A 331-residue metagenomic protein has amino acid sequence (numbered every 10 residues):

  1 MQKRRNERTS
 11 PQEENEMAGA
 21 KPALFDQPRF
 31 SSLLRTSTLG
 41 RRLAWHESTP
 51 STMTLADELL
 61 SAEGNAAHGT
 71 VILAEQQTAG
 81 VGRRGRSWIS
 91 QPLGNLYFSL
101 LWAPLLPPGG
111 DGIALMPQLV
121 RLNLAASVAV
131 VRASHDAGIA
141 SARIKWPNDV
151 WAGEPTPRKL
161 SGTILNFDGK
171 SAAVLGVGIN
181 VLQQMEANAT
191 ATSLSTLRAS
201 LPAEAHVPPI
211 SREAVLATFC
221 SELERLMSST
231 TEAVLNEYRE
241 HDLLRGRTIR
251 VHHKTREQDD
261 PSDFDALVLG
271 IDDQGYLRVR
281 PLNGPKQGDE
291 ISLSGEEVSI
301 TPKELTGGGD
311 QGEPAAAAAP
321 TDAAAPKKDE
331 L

Functional and structural regions predicted by a protein language model:
Q2-D136, A203-H206, T306-A315, P320-L331: N-terminal lobe of the biotin/lipoate ligase/transferase fold
A126-K170, V177-G178: Acidic (Asp/Glu) carboxylate-rich active-site/surface patches
K170-A205: Short, acidic (Asp/Glu-rich) active-site segment that either coordinates a divalent metal cofactor
A199-F264, E304-E313, P326-E330: Conserved, helical-rich catalytic subdomain that frames metal- and/or nucleotide-binding sites in enzyme alpha/beta
Y276-L282: SH3/SH3-like beta-barrel fold
P285-P302: A short macromolecule-binding patch
